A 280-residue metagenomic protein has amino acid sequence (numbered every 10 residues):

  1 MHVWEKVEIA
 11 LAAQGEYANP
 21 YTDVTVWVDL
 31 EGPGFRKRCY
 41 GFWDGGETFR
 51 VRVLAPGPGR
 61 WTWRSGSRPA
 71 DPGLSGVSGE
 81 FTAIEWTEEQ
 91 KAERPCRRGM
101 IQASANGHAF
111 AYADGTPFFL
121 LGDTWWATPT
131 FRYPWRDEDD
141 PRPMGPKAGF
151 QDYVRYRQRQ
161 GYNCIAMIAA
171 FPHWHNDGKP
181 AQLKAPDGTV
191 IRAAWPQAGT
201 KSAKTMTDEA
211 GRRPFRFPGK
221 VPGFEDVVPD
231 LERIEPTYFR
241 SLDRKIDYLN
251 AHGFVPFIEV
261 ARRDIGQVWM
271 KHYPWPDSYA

Functional and structural regions predicted by a protein language model:
M1-K6: Solvent-exposed, conformationally flexible loop/turn segments
I9-A18: Short amphipathic, basic-aromatic surface patches that mediate peripheral association with negatively charged
N19-T25: Short coil-to-beta strand junction motifs in C2/discoidin
T25, W86, P95-R97, A103-A280: Active-site mouth of glycoside hydrolases
D29, F35-F110, D114, T128: Extended acidic/polar, glycine-enriched regions that form or flank non-catalytic beta-rich accessory modules
P33-G34, P236: Proline-rich low-complexity regions
